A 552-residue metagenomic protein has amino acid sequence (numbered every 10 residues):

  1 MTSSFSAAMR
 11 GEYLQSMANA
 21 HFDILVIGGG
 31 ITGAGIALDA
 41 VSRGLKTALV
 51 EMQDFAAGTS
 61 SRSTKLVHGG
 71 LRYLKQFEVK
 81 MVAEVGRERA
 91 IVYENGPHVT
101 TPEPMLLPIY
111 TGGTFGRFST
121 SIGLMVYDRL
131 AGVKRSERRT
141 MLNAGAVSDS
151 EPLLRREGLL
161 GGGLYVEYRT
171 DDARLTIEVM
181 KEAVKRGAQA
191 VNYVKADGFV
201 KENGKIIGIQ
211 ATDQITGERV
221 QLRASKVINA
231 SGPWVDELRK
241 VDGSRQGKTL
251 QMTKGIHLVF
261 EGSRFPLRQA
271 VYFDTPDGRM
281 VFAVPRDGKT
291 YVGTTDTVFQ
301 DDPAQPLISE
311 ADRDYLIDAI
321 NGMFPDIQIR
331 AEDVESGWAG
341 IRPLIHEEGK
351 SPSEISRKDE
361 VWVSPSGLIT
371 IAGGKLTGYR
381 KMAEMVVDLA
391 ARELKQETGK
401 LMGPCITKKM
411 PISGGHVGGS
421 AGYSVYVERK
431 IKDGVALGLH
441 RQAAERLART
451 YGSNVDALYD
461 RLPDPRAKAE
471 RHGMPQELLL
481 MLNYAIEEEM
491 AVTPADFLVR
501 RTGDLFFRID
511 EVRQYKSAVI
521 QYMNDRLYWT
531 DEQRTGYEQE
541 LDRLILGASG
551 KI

Functional and structural regions predicted by a protein language model:
M1-I24, D39-R43: Extreme N-terminal leader/targeting segments of oxidoreductases
Y13-S16, H21, Q53-D54, V99 (+11 more regions): C-terminal accessory subdomains/tails of enzymes that are appended
A20-F22, T216-K226: Core beta-strand elements of the Rossmann-like FAD/NAD(P) dinucleotide-binding domain in flavoenzyme oxidoreductases
I27, L222-G232: Short hydrophobic core segments
G29-G30, M52: Glycine-rich Rossmann-fold phosphate-binding loop(s) that bind the pyrophosphate of adenine dinucleotide cofactors
V41-S61: Glycine-rich FAD pyrophosphate-binding loop
K65-S150: Dinucleotide-binding Rossmann-like beta1-alpha1 core, especially the glycine-rich loop that anchors the ADP
N192-I207: A conserved short coil-to-beta-strand element within the FAD-binding core of flavoproteins
